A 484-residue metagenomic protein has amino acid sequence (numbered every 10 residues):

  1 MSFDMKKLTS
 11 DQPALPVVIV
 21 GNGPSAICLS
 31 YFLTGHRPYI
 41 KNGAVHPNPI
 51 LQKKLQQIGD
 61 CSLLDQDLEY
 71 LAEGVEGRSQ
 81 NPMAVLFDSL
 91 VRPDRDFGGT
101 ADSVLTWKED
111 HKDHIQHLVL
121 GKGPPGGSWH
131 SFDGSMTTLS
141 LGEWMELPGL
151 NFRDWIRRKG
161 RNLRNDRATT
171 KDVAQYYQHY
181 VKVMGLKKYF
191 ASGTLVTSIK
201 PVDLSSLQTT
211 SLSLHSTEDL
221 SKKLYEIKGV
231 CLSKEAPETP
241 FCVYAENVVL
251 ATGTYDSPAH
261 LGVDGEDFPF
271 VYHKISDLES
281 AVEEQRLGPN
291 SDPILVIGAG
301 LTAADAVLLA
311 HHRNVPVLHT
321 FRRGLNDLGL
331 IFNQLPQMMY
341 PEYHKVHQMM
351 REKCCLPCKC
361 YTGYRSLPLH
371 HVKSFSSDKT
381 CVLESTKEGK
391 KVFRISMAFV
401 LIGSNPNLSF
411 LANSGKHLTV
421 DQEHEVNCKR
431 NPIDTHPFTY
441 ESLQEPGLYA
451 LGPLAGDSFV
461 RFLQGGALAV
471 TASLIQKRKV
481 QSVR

Functional and structural regions predicted by a protein language model:
M1-K7, T169-D172, Y176, F241 (+3 more regions): Glycine-rich dinucleotide-binding loop and its adjacent helix/turn
M1-V18, F32-G98, H215-D219, K223 (+4 more regions): Extreme N-terminal leader/targeting segments of oxidoreductases
G21-G23, K122, I297-G300: Glycine-rich Rossmann-fold phosphate-binding loop(s) that bind the pyrophosphate of adenine dinucleotide cofactors
N22-P24, Q444-R484: A conserved FAD-binding loop/helix module that cradles the flavin
A44-R95, G99, D110-H179, L278-A281 (+2 more regions): Glycine-rich active-site loop/strand segments that organize a redox cofactor
D133-G142, L408, G415-Y449: FAD-binding beta-loop-beta segment adjacent to the flavin cofactor pocket
R158-Y255, S366-L367, H371-S385, K391-F399 (+1 more regions): Feature captures the FAD/FMN-dependent oxidoreductase FAD-binding
D219-S221, H312-E423: A Rossmann-like FAD-binding core segment of flavoenzymes
